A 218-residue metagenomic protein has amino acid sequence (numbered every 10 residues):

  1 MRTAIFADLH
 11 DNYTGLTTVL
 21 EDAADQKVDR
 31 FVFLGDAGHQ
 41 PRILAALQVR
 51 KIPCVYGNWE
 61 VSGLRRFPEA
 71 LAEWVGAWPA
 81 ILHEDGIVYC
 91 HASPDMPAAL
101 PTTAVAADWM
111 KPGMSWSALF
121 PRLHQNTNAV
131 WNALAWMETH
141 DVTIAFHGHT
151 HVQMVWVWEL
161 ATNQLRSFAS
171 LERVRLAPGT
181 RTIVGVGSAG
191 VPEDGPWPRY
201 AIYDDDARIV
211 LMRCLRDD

Functional and structural regions predicted by a protein language model:
M1, I87, R181: Alpha/beta-hydrolase fold active-site loops
M1-R50: N-terminal active-site segment of His-dependent metallophosphoesterases
A4, I144, W156-D218: Acidic, His/Gly-rich catalytic cores of divalent-metal-dependent hydrolytic chemistry
A7-L9, G35-G38, N58-E60, A92-P94 (+3 more regions): Active-site metal-binding loops of divalent metal-dependent hydrolases
A23-V28, E84, E138-D141, I202: Glycine-rich phosphate-binding loop signature in dinucleotide/nucleotide-binding domains
R30, I52-N58, Q164-A169: Short hydrophobic/aromatic-enriched beta-strand-loop microsegments
F33-G38, R122-A129, L160-E172: A short, flexible low-complexity segment enriched in Lys/Arg and Gly/Pro that occurs in N-terminal basic tails
P41-F146, T150, M154-E159: Conserved catalytic scaffold of divalent metal-dependent phosphoesterases
